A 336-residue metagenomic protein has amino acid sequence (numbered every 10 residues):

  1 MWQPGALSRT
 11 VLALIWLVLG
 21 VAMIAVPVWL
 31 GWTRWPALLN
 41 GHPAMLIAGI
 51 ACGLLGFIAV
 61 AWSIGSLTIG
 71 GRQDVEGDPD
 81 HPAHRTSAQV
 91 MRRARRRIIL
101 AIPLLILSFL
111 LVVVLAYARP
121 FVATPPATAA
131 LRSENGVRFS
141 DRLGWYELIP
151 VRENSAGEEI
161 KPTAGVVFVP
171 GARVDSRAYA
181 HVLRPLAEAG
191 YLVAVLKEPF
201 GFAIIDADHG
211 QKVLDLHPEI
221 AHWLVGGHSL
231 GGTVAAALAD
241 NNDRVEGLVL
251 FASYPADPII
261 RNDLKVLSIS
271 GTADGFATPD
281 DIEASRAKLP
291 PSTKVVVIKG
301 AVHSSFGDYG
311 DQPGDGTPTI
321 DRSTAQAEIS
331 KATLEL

Functional and structural regions predicted by a protein language model:
T10-G77: Membrane-embedded alpha-helical segments of integral membrane proteins
T86-R119: Internal/C-terminal transmembrane anchor helices
K161-A172: Short beta-strand element of the alpha/beta-hydrolase
V182, A277-K288: Short alpha-helix in the alpha/beta-hydrolase fold that links the catalytic acid
L183-A203: Conserved alpha/beta-hydrolase
G226-A235: Gly/Ala-rich beta-loop-alpha elbow adjacent to hydrolase catalytic centers
N262, V266-D274: Short beta-strand/loop motif that positions the catalytic acidic residue of the alpha/beta-hydrolase fold
